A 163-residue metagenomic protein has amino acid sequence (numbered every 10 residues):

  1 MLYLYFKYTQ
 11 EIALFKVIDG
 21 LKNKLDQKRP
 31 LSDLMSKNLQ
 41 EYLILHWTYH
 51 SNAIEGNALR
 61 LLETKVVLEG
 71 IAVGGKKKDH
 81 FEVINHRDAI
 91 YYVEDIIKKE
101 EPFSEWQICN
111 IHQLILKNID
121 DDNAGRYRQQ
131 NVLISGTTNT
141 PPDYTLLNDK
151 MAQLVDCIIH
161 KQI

Functional and structural regions predicted by a protein language model:
M1-I163: FIC/Doc superfamily catalytic core
